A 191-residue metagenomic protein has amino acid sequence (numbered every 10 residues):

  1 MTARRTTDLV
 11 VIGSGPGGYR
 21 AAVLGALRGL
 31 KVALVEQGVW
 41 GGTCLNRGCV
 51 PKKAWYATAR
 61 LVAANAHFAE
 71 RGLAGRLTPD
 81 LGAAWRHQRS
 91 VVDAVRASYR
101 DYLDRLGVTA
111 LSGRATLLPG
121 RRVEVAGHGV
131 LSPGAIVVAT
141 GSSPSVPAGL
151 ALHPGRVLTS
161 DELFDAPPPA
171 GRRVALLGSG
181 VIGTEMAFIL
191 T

Functional and structural regions predicted by a protein language model:
M1-A3: Basic/polar N-terminal segments that are highly enriched at the extreme N-terminus, encompassing both cleavable
R5-T6, V23-L30, V35-A170: Glycine-rich flavin
D8-L34, G183-T191: N-terminal Rossmann-like FAD-binding beta1-loop-alpha1 element of flavoenzymes
L9-V10, H87-Q88, A175-L176: A generic structural signal for short
I12-G13, V35, V138, L176-G178: Conserved N-terminal Rossmann-fold NAD(P)-binding element of oxidoreductases
P167-T191: Rossmann-like NAD(P)H-binding beta-loop-alpha module
